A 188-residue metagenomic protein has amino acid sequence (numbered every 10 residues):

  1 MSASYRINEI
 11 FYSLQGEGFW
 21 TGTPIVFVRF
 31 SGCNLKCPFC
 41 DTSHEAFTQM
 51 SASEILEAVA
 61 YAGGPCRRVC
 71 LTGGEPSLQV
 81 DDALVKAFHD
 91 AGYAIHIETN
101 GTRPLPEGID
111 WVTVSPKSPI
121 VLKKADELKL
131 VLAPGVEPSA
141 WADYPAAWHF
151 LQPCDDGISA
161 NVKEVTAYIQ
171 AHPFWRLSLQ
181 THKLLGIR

Functional and structural regions predicted by a protein language model:
S2-P24, T166-A167: Short, Lys/Arg-rich amphipathic segments at extreme N-termini
Y5-Y12, I25-F30, L35-I109: Conserved Radical SAM active-site core
L14-E17, C37, F47, I158 (+1 more regions): A broad, structure-centric signal for solvent-exposed, well-ordered loop/edge residues that line or flank functional
P24-I25, A125: Short, surface-exposed beta-edge/turn micro-motifs
S77-R188: Conserved AdoMet/S-adenosylmethionine-binding subsite of the radical SAM
